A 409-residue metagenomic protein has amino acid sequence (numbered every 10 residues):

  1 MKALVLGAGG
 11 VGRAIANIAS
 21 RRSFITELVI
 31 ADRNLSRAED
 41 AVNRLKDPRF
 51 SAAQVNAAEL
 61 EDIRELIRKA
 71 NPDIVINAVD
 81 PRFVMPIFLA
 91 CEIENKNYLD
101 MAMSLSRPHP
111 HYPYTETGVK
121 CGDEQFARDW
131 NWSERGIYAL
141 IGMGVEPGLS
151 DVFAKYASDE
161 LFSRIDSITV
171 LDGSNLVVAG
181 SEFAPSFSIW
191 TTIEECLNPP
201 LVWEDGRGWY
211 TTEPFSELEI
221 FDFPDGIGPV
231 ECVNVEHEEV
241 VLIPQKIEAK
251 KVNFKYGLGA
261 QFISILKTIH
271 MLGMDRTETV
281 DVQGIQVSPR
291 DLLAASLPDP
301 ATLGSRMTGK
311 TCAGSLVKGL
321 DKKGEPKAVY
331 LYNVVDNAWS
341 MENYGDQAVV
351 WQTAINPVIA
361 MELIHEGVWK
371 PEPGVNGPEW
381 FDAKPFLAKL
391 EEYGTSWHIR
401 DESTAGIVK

Functional and structural regions predicted by a protein language model:
A3-G9: Conserved N-terminal Rossmann-fold NAD(P)-binding element of oxidoreductases
G12-R13: N-terminal Rossmann-fold NAD(P) dinucleotide-binding loop
E27-V29: Short beta-strand element of Class I
R33-R37: Helix N-cap at the beta1-alpha1 junction of Rossmann-like dinucleotide-binding domains, i.e., the first residues
L45-E59: Rossmann-fold cofactor-recognition segment
N56-P72, V79, F83: Conserved Rossmann-fold cofactor-binding substructure of NAD(P)-dependent oxidoreductases
M101-I137: Rossmann-fold NAD(P)-binding glycine/threonine-rich loop
D159-K409: C-terminal catalytic/substrate-binding lobe primarily of soluble NAD(P)-dependent oxidoreductases
